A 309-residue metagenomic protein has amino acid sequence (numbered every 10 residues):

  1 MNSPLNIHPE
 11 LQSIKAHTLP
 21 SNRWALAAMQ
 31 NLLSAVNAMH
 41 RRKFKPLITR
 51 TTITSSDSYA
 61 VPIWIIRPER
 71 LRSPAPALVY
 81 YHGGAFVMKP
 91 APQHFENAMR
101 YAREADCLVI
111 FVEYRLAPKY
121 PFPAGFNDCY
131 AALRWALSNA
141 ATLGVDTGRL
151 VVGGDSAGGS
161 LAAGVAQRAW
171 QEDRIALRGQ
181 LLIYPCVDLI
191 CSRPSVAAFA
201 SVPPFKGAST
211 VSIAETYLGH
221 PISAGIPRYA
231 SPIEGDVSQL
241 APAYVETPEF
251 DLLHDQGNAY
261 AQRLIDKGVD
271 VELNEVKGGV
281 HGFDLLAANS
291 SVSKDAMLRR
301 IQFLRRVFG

Functional and structural regions predicted by a protein language model:
M1-P68, G309: A glycine/proline-hinged amphipathic helix-loop "lid/cap" segment that gates access to hydrophobic ligand pockets
I63, V79, Y101, F122-L189 (+5 more regions): Short strand-loop-helix active-site module centered on a catalytic nucleophile
P74-G83: Short beta-strand element of the alpha/beta-hydrolase
P92-F111: Short amphipathic alpha-helix adjacent to the substrate-entry channel of hydrolases
Q167-G225, Q239: Hydrolase active-site cap/lid region
I222-K277: Serine-hydrolase catalytic core
G279-V292: Catalytic histidine-centered segment of alpha/beta-hydrolase-like enzymes
S290-G309: Catalytic active-site module of serine/aspartate enzymes centered on a nucleophile-bearing elbow/loop
